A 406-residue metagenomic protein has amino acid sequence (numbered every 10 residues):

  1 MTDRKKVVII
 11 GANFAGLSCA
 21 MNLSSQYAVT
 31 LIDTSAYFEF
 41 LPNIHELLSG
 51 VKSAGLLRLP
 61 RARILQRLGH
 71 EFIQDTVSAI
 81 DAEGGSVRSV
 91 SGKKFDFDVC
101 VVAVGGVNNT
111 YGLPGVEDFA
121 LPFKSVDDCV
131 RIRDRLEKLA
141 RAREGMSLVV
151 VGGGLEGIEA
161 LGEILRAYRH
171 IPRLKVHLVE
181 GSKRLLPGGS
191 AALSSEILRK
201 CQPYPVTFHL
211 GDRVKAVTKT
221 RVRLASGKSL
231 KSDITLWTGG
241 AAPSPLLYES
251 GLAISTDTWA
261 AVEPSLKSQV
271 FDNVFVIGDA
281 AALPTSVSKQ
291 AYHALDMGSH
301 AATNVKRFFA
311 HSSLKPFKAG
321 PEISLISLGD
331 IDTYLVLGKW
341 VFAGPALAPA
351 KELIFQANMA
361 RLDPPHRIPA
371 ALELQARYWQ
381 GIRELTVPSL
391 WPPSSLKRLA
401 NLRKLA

Functional and structural regions predicted by a protein language model:
M1-K6, R67-S147, L236: FAD-binding core/adjacent interface of flavoenzyme oxidoreductases
T2-H70, V149, I158-G188: Beta1-alpha1 glycine-rich phosphate/pyrophosphate-binding loop at the start of Rossmann-like nucleotide-binding domains
A20, R131-E137, I158-A167, A302-K306: Short, well-ordered amphipathic alpha-helices
F72-I80, R166-P264, L314: A Rossmann-like FAD-binding core segment of flavoenzymes
D118-E144, S229-D296, T303: FAD-site-proximal beta/loop scaffold in flavoenzymes
A280-G329: A conserved FAD-binding loop/helix module that cradles the flavin
D330-A406: C-terminal auxiliary extensions adjacent to catalytic cores
